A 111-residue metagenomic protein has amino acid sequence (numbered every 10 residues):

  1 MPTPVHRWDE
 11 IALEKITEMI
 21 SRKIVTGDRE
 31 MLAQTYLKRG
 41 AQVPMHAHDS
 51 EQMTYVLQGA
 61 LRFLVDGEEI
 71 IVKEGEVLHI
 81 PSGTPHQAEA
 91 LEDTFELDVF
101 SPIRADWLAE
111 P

Functional and structural regions predicted by a protein language model:
M1-R29, A33, A109: A short, N-terminal "cap"/entry segment at the start of jelly-roll beta-barrel domains of the cupin/DSBH fold
M31, A60-R62, E69, P85 (+1 more regions): Structural motif
A33-A47: Conserved short histidine dyad/triad with adjacent acidic residue
S50-L61, D66: Glycine- and acidic-residue-biased ligand/ion/polar-headgroup-sensing regions
L57-Q58, K73-E74, E92: A cytosolic small-molecule/anion-sensing beta-strand core signal
G67-S82: Short acidic-glycine-tyrosine-enriched beta hairpin
S82-D106: Ligand-binding loop in jelly-roll beta-barrel domains
